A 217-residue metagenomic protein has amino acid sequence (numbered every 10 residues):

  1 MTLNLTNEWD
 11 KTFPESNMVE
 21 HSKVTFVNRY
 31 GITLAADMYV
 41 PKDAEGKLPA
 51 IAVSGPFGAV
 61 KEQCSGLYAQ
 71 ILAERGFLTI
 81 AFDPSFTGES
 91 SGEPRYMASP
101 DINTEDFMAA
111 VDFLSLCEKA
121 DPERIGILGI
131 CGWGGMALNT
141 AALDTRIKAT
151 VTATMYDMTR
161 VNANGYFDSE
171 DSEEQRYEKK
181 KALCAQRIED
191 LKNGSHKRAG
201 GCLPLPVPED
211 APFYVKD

Functional and structural regions predicted by a protein language model:
T2-G46: N-terminal cap/lid segment of alpha/beta-hydrolase-fold proteins
G46-P56: Short beta-strand element of the alpha/beta-hydrolase
G58-Q70, P84: The serine-hydrolase catalytic nucleophile loop
C64, M97-E118: Alpha/beta-hydrolase active-site loop
I71-S91: Conserved alpha/beta-hydrolase
E118-C131: Alpha/beta-hydrolase fold nucleophile elbow
G129-N139: Glycine-rich nucleophile elbow surrounding the catalytic serine of serine-hydrolase chemistry
L138-D217: Alpha/beta-hydrolase-fold enzymes
